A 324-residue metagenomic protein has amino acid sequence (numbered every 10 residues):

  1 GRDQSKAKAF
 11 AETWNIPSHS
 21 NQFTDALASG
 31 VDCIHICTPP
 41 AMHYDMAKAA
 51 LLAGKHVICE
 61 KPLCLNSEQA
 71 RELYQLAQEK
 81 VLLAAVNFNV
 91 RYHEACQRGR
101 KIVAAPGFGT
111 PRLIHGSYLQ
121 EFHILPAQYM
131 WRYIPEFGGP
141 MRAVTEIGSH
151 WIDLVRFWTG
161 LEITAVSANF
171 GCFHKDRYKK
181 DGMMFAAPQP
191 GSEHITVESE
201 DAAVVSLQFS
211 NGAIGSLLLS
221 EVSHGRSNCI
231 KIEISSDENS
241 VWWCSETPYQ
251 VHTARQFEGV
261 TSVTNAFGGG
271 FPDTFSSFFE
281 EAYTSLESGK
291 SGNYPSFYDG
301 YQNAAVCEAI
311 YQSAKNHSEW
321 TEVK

Functional and structural regions predicted by a protein language model:
R2-S5, G225, G269-E280, P295 (+1 more regions): Active-site loop of classical SDR/Rossmann-like NAD(P)-dependent oxidoreductases, centered on the catalytic Tyr-X3-Lys
S5-A9, T13-L76: Beta-loop-alpha module in the N-terminal Rossmann-like domain of NAD(P)-dependent dehydrogenases, especially those
S20, C59, A84-V86, H115 (+1 more regions): Hydrophobic residues in well-ordered beta-strands that form the structural core
D25, C33-I36, R71, S210 (+1 more regions): C-terminal helix-rich "cap/oligomerization" subdomain common to oxidoreductases
G54, V81, P106, G212 (+1 more regions): Glycine-centered short loops/turns at secondary-structure junctions
E72-N89, G109-L113: Rossmann-fold dehydrogenase core element
V90-I195, H317: Predominantly a Rossmann-like dinucleotide-binding segment in NAD(P)-dependent oxidoreductases
D153-P248, F279-K290, V323: Contiguous beta-strand/loop segments that form the cofactor/metal-binding neighborhood of enzyme cores
